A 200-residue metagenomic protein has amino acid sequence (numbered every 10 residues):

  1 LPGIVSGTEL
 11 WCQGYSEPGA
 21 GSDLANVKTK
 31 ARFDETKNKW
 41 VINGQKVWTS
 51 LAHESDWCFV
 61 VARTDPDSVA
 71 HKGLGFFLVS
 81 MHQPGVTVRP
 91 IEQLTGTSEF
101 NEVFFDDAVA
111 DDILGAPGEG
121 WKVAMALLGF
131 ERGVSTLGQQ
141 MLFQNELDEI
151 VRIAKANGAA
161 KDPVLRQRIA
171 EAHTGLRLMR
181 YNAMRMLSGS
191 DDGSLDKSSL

Functional and structural regions predicted by a protein language model:
L1-E17, E35-N38: FAD-binding glycine-rich core of flavoenzymes that anchor FAD
L1-P2, S6-G7, L51-W57, L176 (+1 more regions): Internal helix-loop-helix
W11, Y15, W48, W57-F59 (+5 more regions): Tryptophan-centric aromatic hotspots in well-structured domains and transmembrane helices
G19-V27: Active-site-adjacent elements of ketosynthase-type condensing enzymes
A20-G21, V47-A52, L94-T95: Glycine-rich phosphate/pyrophosphate-binding beta-alpha loops
T29-R32: A structural signal for short hydrophobic beta-strand segments in well-ordered beta-sheet cores
K39-R89: A short core secondary-structure module
V86-N182: Glycine-rich beta->alpha junctions and the first turn(s) of the following alpha-helix
